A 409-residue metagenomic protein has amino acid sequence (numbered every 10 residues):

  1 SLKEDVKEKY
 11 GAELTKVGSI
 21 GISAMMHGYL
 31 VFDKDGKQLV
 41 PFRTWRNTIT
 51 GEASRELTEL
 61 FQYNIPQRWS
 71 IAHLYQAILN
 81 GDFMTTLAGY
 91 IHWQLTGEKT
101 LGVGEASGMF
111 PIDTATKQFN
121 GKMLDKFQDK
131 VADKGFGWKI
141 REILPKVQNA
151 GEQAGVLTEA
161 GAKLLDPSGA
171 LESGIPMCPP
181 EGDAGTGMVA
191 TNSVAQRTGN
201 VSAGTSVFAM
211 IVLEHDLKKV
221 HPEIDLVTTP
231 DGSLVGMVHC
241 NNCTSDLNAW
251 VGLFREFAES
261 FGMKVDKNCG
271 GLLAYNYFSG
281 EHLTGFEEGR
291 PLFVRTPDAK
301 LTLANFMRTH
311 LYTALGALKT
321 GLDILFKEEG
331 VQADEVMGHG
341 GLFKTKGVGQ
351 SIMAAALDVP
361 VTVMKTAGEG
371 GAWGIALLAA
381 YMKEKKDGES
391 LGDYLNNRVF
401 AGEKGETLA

Functional and structural regions predicted by a protein language model:
S1-P41, R55-E56, R141, K163 (+2 more regions): N-terminal glycine/serine-rich phosphate-binding loop of ATP-dependent small-molecule kinases, especially carbohydrate
L14, G51, R55-E105, F110-G137 (+2 more regions): Active-site core segments that coordinate phosphate-bearing ligands/cofactors across diverse enzyme families
S23, V31, G108-P111, L144 (+1 more regions): Active-site beta-strand/loop segments that form the cofactor-binding cradle of oxidoreductase flavoproteins
T44: Conserved phosphate-binding/catalytic loop of the ribokinase/pfkB sugar-kinase fold
N47: Carbohydrate-associated surface elements
